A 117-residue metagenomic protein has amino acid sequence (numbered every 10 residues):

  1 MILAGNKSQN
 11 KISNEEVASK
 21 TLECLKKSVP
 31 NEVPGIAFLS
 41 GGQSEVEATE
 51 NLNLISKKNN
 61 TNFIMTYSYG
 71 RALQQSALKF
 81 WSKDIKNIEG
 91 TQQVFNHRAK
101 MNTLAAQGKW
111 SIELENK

Functional and structural regions predicted by a protein language model:
M1-K117: Active-site capping/gating regions of soluble enzymes
